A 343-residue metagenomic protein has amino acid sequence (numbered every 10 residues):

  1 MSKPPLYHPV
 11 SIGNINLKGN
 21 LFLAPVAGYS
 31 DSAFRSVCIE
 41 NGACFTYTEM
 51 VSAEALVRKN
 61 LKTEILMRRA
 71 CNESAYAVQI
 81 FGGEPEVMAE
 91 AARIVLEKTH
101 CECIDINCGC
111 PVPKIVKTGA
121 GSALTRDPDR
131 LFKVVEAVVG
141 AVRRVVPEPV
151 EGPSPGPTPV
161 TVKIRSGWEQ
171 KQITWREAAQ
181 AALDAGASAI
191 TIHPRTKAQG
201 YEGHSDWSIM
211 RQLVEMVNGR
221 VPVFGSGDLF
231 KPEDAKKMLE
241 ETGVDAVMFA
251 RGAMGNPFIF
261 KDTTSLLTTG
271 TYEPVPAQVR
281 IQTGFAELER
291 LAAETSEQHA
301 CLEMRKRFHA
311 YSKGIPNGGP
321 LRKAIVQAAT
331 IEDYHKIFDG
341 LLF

Functional and structural regions predicted by a protein language model:
M1-L17, L21, A27, S32-A33 (+7 more regions): Alpha/beta catalytic cores of nucleotide-metabolism and tRNA/nucleoside-modifying enzymes
S2-S11, V26-E102: Glycine-rich, positively charged N-terminal anion/phosphate-binding segment
V10-L21, V57-A75, C110-T118, P157-S166: N-terminal small/glycine-rich loop or linker at the start of catalytic domains across soluble metabolic enzymes
G19-Y29, Y76-M88, L124-T125, V162-W175: Active-site mouth loops of central-metabolism enzymes
L21-A24, T46-T48, Y76-I80, I104 (+4 more regions): Hydrophobic faces of well-ordered beta-strands that scaffold small-molecule active sites in alpha/beta enzyme cores
V26, V51-A53, F81-G83, G109-P111 (+4 more regions): Active-site beta-loop-alpha junctions enriched in small/polar residues
R93-A120, D127-V146, P155-V223: Alpha/beta enzyme core
